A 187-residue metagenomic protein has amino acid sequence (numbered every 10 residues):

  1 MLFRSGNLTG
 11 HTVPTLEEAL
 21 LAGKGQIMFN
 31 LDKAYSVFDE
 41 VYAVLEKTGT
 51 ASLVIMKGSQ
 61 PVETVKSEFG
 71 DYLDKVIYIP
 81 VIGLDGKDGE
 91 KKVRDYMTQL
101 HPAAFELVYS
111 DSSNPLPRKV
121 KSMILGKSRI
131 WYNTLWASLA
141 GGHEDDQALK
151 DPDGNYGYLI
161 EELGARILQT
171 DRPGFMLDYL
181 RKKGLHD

Functional and structural regions predicted by a protein language model:
M1-D85, L100-S112, L125-G126, W136: Metal-dependent phosphodiesterase/phospholipase catalytic core, i.e., the His/Asp/Glu-rich active-site region
G6-T9, K87-D187: C-terminal active-site rim and adjoining tail of enzyme catalytic domains
